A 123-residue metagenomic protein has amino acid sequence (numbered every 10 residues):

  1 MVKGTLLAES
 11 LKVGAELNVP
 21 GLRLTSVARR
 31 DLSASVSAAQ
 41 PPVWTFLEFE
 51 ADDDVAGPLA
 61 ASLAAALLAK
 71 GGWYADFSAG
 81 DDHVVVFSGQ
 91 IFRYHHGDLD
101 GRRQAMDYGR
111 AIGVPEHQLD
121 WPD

Functional and structural regions predicted by a protein language model:
M1-G21: Short, extreme N-terminal segment that most often corresponds to the first beta-strand
G14-P20, A61-A66, G109: Short, mixed-charge, low-aromatic patches
G21-R23, G113: Glycine-centered secondary-structure boundary/capping sites
R23-H96: Short, intrinsically disordered low-complexity segments
V86, Q90-D123: Acidic, proline/glycine-rich low-complexity IDRs
